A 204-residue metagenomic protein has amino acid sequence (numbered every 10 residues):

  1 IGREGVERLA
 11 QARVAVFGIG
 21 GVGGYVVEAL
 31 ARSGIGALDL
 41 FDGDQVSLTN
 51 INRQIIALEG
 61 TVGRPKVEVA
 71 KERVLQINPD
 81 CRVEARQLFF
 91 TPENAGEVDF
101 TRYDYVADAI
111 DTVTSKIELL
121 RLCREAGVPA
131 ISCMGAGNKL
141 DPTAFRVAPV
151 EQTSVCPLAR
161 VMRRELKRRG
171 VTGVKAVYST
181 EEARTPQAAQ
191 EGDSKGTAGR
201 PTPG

Functional and structural regions predicted by a protein language model:
I1-G204: Adenine nucleotide-associated cytosolic modules
